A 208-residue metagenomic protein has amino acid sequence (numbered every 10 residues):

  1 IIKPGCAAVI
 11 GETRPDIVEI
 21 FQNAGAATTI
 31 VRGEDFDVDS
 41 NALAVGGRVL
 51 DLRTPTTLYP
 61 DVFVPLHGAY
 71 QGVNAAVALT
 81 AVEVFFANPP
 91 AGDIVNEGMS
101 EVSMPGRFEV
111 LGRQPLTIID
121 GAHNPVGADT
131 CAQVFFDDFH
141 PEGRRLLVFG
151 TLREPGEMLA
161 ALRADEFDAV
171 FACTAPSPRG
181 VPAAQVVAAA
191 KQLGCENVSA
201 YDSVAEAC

Functional and structural regions predicted by a protein language model:
I1, L50-A169: Nucleotide phosphate-binding/pyrophosphate-handling subdomain across enzymes that bind or process nucleotide phosphates
I1, P15, Q22-Y59: Extended acidic/charged loop-beta regions that coordinate divalent cations and stabilize anionic phosphate/carboxylate
I1-I10: Phosphate/Mg2+-binding loops and adjacent switch elements in nucleotide/diphosphate-handling enzyme cores
C6, G143-L146, V198: Residue-level recognition of the N-termini of beta-strands and the immediately preceding loop/turn
G11, V148-G150, C173: Short hydrophobic segments within beta-strands
E12, V31-E34, G112, D202: Short loop/edge segments at beta-strand edges and connector loops that shape dinucleotide/nucleotide cofactor-binding
R14-T28, V45-V49, L116-I119, P125 (+1 more regions): C-terminal helical cap/extension that packs against the catalytic core of soluble nucleotide-cofactor enzymes
T29-E34, P89-V95, N197-V198: Short, surface-exposed acidic
